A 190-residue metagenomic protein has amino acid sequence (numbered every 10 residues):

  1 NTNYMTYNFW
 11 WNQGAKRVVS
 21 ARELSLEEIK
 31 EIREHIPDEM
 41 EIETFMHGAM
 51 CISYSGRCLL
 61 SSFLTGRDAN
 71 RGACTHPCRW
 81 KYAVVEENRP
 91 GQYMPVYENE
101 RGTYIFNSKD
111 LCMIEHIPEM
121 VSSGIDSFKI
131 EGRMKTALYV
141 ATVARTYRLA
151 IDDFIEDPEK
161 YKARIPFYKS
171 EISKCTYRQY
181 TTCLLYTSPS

Functional and structural regions predicted by a protein language model:
N1-D126, V140-V143: Catalytic alpha/beta core domains of metabolic enzymes, predominantly
I29, E131-L185: Anionic-ligand-binding alpha/beta catalytic cores of soluble enzymes and soluble regulatory domains that recognize
Y186-S190: Conserved small/polar residues in nucleotide/adenosyl-binding loops
